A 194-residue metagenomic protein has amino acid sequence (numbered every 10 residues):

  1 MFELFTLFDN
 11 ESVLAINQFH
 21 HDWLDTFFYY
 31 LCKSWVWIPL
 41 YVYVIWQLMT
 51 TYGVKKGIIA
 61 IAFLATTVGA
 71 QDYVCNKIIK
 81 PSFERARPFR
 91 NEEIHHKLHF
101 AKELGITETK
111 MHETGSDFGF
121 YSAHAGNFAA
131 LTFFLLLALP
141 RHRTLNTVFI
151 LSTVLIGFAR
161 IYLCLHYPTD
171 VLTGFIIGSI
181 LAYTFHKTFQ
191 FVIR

Functional and structural regions predicted by a protein language model:
M1-Y41, C75-H112: N-terminal transmembrane-helix/juxtamembrane module of multi-pass inner/ER membrane proteins
W23, G53-I59, F89, R141-T147: Membrane-helix interface segments
Y30, K56-V68, L172-F175: Loop-to-helix transition at the N-terminal end of transmembrane alpha-helices
L31-L48, H124-A129: Hydrophobic alpha-helical transmembrane segments
V44, A70, V74-I79, L181-F189: Alpha-helical membrane-inserting segments
L48, Y52, I78, S82-R87 (+3 more regions): Membrane-interfacial segments
I59-L139: Membrane-interface loops
L104-R194: Membrane-embedded catalytic cores of phosphoryl/pyrophosphoryl-handling enzymes
